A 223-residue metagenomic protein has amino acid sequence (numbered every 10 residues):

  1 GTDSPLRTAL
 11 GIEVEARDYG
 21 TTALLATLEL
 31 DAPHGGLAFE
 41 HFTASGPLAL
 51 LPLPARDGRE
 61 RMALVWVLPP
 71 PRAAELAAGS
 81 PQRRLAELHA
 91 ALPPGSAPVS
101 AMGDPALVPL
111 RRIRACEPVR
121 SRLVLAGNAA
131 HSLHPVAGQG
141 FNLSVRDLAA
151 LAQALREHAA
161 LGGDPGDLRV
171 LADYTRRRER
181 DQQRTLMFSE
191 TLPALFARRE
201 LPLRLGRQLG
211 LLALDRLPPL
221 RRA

Functional and structural regions predicted by a protein language model:
G1-P105: Conserved FAD-binding catalytic core of PHBH/FMO-like flavoproteins
T2-A9, R122, R178, R207: Short, cationic motifs built from Arg/Lys/His that form the positively charged side of catalytic pockets
D3, R17, T21, T43-A44 (+8 more regions): A structural signal for well-ordered alpha-helical scaffolds and beta->alpha junctions
A16, R56, P118, L143 (+1 more regions): A generic short alpha-helical patch detector that favors 3-5-residue windows in or near N-terminal regions
T21, V145-L148, R178, S189: Short amphipathic alpha-helical/adjacent loop interface patches that line ligand and macromolecule-binding sites
E75-G166: FAD/FMN-dependent oxidoreductases across multiple families
Q153-A223: C-terminal helical "tail/cap" subdomain of flavin- and related membrane-associated enzymes
